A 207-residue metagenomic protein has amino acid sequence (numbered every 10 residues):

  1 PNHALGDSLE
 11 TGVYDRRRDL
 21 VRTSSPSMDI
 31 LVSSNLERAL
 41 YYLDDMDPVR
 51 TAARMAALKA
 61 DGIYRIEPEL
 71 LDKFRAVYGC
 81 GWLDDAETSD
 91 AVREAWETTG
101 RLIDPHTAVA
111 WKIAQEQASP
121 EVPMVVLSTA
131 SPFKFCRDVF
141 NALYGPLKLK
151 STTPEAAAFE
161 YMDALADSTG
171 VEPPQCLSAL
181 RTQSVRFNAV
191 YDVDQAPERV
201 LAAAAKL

Functional and structural regions predicted by a protein language model:
P1-L207: PLP-dependent amino-acid enzyme catalytic core
